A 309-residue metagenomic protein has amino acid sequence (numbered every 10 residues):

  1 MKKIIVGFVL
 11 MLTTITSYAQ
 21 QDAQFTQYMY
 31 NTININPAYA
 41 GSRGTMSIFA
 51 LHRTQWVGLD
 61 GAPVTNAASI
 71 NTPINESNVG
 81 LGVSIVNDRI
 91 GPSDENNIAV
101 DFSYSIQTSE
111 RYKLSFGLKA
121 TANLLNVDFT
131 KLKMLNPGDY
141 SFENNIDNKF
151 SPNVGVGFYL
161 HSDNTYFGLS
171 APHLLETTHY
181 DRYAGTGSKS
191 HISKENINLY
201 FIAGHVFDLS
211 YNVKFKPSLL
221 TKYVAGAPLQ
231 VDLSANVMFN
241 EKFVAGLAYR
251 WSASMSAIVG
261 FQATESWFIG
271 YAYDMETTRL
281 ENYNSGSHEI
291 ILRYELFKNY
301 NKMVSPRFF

Functional and structural regions predicted by a protein language model:
K2-F8: Sec-dependent signal peptide recognition, specifically the positively charged N-region followed immediately by
T14-T16: N-terminal signal peptide c-region/cleavage motif recognized by signal peptidases
Q20-F309: Subset of outer-membrane beta-barrel
